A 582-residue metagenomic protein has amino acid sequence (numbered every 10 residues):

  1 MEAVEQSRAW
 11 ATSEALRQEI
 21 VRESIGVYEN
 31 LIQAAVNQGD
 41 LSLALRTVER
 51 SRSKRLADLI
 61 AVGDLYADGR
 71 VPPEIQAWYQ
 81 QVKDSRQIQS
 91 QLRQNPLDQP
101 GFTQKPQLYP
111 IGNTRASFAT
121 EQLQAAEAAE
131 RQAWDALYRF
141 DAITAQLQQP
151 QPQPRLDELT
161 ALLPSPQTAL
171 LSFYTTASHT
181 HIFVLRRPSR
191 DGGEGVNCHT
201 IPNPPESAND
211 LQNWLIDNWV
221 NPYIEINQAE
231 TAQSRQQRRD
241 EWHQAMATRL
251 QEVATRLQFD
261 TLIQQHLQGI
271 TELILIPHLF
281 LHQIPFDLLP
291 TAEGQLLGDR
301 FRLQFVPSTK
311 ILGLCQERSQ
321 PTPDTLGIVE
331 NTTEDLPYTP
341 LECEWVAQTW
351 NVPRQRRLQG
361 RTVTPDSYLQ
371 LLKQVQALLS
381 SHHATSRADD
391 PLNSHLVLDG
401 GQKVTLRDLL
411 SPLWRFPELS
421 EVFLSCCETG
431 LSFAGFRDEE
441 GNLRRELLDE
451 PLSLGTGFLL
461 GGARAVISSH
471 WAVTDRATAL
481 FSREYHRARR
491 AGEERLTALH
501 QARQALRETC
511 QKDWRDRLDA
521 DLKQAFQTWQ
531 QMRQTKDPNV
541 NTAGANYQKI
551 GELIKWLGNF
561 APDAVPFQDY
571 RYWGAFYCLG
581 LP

Functional and structural regions predicted by a protein language model:
M1-E293, Q320-G327, C510-V540: Amphipathic alpha-helical protein-protein interaction segments
R17, A61, P150, P188 (+5 more regions): Short secondary-structure boundary/capping segments
S24-I25, I75, A208-Q212, C343 (+5 more regions): Amphipathic alpha-helical segments in well-structured domains
S51, L171, I182, L273-L275 (+9 more regions): Residue-level detector of buried hydrophobic side-chain packing in well-ordered secondary-structure elements
P152, E194-P204, W214, Q268-I270 (+4 more regions): Catalytic-core domains of enzymes
T160, Q264, P365-L369, L410-L413 (+1 more regions): Short hydrophobic/charged patches on amphipathic alpha-helices used for structural packing and interfaces
G269, T478-P582: An often Trp-containing, charged/polar helix-loop segment at the C-terminal end of enzyme catalytic cores
F305-D324, T332-P337, A377-A491, T497: Catalytic cores of nucleophile-dependent amide-cleaving enzymes
